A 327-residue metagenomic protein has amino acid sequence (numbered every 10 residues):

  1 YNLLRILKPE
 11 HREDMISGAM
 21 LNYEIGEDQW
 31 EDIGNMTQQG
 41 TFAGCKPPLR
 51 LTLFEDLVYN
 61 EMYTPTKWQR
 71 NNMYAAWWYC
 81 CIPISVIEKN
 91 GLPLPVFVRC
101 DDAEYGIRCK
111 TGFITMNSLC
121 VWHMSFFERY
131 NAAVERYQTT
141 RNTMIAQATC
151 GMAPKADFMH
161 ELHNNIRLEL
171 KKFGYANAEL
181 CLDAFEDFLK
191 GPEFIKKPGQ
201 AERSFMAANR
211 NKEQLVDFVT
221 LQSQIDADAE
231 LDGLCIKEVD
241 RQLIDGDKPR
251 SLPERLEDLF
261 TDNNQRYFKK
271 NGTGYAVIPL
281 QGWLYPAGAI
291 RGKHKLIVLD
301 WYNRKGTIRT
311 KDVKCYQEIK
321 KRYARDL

Functional and structural regions predicted by a protein language model:
N2-P48: Conserved donor NDP-sugar-binding/catalytic core segment of glycosyltransferases
I6, I25-W30, R70, A75 (+2 more regions): Extended, composition-driven regions rather than compact fold-specific motifs
M36-N72: Short, flexible, basic/aromatic active-site loop/helix in glycosyltransferases
Y63-W68, M73-L92: Conserved nucleotide-sugar donor-binding and metal-coordinating catalytic region shared by glycosyltransferases
A75-A76, K89-Y105, G112-V121, V134: Donor nucleotide-sugar recognition loop
C80, R129-R136, L168-Y175: Hydrophobic alpha-helical scaffolding
M116, W122-R141: Nucleotide-sugar-dependent glycosyltransferase catalytic core
R141-L327: Terminal low-complexity segments of carbohydrate-biosynthetic enzymes
